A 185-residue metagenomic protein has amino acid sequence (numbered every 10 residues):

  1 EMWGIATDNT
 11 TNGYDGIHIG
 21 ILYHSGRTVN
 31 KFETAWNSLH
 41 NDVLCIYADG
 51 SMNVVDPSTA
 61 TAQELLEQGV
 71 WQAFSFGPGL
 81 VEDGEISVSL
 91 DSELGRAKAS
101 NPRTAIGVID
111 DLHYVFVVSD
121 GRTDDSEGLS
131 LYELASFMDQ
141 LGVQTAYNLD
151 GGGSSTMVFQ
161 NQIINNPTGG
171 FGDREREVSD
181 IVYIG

Functional and structural regions predicted by a protein language model:
E1-G185: Gly/Ser/Thr/Pro-rich low-complexity, intrinsically disordered segments
